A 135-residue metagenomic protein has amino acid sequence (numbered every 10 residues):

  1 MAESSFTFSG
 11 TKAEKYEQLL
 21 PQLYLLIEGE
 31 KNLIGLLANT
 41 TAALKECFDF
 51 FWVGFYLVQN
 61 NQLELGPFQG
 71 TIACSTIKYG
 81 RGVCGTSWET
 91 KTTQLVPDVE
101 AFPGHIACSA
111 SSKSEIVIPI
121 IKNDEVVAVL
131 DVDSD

Functional and structural regions predicted by a protein language model:
M1-P67: Intrinsically disordered, low-complexity terminal regulatory regions
C47, A107-S112: Short loop/turn motifs at secondary-structure junctions and domain boundaries
W52, V117, V129: Short hydrophobic/aromatic beta-strand element in the GNAT-like acyltransferase core that lines or flanks the acyl-donor
V58-C108: Regulatory sensory and allosteric helical modules in signal-transduction proteins and certain transcription factors
L95, P119, D131: Conserved beta-strand segments that form the floor/walls of ligand-binding pockets within enzyme and binding domains
S114-I121: A short, aliphatic-rich beta-strand micro-motif
V126: Glycine-rich acetyl-CoA-binding "A-motif" of GNAT/NAT acetyltransferases
V129-D135: Short beta-strand-to-loop transition segments that serve as allosteric relay/switch motifs in sensory/regulatory domains
